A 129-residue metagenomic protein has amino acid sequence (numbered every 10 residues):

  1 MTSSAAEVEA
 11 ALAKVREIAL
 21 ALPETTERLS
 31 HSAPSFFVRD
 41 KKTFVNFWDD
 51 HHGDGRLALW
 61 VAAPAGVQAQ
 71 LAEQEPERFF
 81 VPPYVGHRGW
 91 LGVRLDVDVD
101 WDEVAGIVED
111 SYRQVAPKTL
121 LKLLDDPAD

Functional and structural regions predicted by a protein language model:
M1-D129: Charge-dense, helix-prone N-terminal extensions
